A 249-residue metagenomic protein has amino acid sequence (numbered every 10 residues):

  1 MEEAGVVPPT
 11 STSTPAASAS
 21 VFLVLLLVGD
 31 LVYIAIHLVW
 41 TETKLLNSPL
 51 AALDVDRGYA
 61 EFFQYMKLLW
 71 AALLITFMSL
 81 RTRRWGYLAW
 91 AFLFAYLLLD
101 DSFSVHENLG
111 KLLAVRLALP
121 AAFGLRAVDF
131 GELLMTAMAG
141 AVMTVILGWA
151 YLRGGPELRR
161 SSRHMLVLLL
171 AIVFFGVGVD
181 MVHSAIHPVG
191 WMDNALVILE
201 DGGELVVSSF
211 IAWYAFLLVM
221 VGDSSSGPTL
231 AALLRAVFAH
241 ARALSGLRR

Functional and structural regions predicted by a protein language model:
E2-R249: Hydrophobic alpha-helical segments at protein termini of multi-pass membrane proteins
